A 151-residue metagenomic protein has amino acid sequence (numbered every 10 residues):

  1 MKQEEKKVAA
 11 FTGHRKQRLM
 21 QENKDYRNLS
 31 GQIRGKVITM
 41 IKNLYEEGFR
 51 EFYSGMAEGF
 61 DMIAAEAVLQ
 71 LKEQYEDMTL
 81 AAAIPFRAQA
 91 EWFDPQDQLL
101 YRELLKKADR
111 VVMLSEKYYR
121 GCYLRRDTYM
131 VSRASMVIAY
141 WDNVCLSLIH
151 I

Functional and structural regions predicted by a protein language model:
K2-L148: Acidic/glycine-enriched connector segments
